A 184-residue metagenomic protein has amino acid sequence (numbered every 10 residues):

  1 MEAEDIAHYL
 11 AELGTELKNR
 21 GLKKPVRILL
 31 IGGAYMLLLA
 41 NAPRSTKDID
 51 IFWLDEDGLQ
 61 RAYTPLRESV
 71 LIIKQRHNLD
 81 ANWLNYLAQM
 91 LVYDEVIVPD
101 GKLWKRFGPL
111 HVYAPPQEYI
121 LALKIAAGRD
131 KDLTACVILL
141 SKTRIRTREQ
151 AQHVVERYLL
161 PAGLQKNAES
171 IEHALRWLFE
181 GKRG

Functional and structural regions predicted by a protein language model:
M1-G184: Compositionally biased terminal segments of proteins
